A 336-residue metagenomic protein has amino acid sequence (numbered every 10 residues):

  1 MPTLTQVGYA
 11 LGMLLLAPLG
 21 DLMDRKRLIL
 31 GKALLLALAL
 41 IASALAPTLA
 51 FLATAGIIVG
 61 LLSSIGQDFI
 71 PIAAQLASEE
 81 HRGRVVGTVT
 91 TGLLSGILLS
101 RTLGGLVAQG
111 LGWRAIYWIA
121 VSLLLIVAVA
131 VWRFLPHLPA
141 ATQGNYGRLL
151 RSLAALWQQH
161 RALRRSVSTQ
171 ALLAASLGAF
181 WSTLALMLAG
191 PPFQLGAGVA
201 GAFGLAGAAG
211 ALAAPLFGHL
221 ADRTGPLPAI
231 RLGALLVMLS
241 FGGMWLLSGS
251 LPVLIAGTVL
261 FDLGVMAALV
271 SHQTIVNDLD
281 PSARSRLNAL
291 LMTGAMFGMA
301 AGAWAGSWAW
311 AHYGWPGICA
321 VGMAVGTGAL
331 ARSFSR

Functional and structural regions predicted by a protein language model:
L11-L49: Conserved MFS/SLC helix-loop-helix module at the cytosolic interface between two early adjacent transmembrane helices
M13-D24, A213-G225, W310: Helix-to-loop junctions at the C-terminal end of transmembrane segments in multipass secondary transporters
A55-L93: Cytoplasmic helix-loop-helix junction between adjacent transmembrane helices in 12-TM secondary transporters
I65-A77, A267-D280: Intracellular juxtamembrane helix-capping segments at the cytosolic ends of symmetry-related transmembrane helices
T88-R133: Helix-loop-helix hairpin linking two adjacent transmembrane segments in secondary transporters
L135-S168: Juxtamembrane intracellular "pre-TM" segments in multi-pass secondary transporters
L227-H272: C-terminal transmembrane helical hairpin of 12-TM major facilitator-type secondary transporters
